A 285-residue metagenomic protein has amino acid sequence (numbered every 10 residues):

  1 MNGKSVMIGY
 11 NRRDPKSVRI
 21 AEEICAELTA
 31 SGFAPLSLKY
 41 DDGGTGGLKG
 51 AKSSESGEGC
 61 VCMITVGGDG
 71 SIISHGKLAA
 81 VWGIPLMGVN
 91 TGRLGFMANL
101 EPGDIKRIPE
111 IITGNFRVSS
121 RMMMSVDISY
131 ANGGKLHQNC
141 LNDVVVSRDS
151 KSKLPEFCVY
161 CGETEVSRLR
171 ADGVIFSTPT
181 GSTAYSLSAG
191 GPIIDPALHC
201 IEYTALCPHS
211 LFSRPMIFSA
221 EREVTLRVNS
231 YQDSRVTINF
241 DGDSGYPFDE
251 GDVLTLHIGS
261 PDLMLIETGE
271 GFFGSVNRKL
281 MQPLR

Functional and structural regions predicted by a protein language model:
M1-C62, V66, S74, P102-S119 (+1 more regions): ATP/NTP phosphate-donor binding region
N11, I64, G68, N90 (+2 more regions): A residue-level signal for conserved active-site and pocket-lining positions in enzyme catalytic cores
S17, G70-H75, T183-S188: Short glycine/serine/threonine-rich phosphate/pyrophosphate-binding segments that cradle anionic phosphate groups
G83-P85: Proline-centered loop/turn at the N-terminus of a beta-strand
L94-D172: Catalytic core of DAGKc-family lipid kinases
Q138-C140, V146, K151, G162-E165 (+1 more regions): ATP/nucleoside-binding phosphotransfer catalytic cores, i.e., glycine-rich phosphate-binding loops
V159, G181, I238: Short aromatic-centered micro-motifs
S167-A171, F176-F212: Gly/Ser/Thr-rich active-site loops/lids in small-molecule metabolic enzymes that frequently grip phosphoryl groups
